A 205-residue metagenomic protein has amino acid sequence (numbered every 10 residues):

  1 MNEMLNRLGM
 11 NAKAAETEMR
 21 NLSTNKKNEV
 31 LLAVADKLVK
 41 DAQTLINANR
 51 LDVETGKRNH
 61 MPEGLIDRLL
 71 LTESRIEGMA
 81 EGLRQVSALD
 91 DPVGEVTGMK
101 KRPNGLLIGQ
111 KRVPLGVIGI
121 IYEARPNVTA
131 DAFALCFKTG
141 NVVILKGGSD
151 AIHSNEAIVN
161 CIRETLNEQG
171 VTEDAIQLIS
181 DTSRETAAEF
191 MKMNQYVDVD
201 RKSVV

Functional and structural regions predicted by a protein language model:
M1-L107: N-terminal Rossmann-like NAD(P)+-binding subdomain of aldehyde/semialdehyde dehydrogenases
A88, T97-V205: Rossmann-like NAD(P) dinucleotide-binding subdomain of oxidoreductase/dehydrogenase enzymes
